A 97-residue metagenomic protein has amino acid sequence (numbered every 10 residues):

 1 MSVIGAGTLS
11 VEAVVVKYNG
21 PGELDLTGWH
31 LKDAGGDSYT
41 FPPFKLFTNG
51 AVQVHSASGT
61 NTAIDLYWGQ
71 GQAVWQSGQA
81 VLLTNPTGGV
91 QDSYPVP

Functional and structural regions predicted by a protein language model:
M1-W29, Q72-S77, P86-T87, D92-P97: A structural motif detector for short, solvent-exposed N-terminal "entry" segments of globular domains
T8, T27, T40, T48 (+2 more regions): Residue-identity detector for threonine
A34-G36, G88: Change "in extracellular beta-sheet-rich domains … of secreted and cell-surface proteins" to "in beta-sheet-rich domains
G36-G71: Intrinsically disordered, low-complexity Pro/Gly/Ser/Thr-rich segments with frequent PxxP/GP/PP motifs and embedded
